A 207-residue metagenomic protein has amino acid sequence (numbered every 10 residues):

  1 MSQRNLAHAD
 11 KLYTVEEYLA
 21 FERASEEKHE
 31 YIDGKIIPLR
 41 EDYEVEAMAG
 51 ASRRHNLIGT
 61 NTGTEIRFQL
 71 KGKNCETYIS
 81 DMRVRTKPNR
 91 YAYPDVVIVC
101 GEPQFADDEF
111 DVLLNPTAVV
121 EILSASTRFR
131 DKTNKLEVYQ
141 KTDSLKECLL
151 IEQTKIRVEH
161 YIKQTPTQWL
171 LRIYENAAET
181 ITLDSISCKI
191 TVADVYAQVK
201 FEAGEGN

Functional and structural regions predicted by a protein language model:
M1-N207: Gly/Pro/Ser/Thr-rich low-complexity, intrinsically disordered segments predominantly at protein N-termini
